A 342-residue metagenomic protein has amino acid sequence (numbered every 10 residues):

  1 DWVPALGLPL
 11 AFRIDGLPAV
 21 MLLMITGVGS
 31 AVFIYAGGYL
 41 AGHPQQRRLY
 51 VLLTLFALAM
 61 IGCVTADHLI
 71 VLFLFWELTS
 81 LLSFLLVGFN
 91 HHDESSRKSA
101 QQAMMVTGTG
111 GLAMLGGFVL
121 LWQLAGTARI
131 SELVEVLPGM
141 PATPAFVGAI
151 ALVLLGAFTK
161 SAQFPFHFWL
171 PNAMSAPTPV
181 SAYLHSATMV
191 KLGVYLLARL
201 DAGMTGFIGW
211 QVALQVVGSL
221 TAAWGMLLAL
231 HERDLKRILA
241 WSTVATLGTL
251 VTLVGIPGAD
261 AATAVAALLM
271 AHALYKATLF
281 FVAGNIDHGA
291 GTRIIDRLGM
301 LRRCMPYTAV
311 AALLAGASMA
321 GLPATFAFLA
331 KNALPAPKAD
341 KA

Functional and structural regions predicted by a protein language model:
D1-I14: Extracytosolic (periplasmic/ER-lumenal) interhelical loops and adjacent juxtamembrane/interface segments of multi-pass
L8-L10, A19, I150-A151, G193: A generic secondary-structure signal marking the coil-to-beta-strand transition
R13-S30, M105: Membrane-interface loop-to-helix entry segments
A31-L72, L82-A342: Hydrophobic transmembrane alpha-helices and their helix-loop junctions in integral membrane proteins
E77: Short phosphate-coordinating micro-motif centered on Lys-Gly-acidic
